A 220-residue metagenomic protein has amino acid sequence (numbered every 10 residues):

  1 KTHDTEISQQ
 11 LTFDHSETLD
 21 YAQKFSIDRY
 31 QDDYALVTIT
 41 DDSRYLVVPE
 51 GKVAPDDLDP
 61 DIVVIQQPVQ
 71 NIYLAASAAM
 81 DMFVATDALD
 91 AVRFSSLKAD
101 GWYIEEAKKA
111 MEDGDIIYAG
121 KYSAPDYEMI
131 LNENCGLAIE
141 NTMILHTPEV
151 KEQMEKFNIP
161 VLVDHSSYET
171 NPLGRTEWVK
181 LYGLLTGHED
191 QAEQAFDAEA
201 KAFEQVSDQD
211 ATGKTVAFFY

Functional and structural regions predicted by a protein language model:
K1, K24, K52, K98 (+7 more regions): Context-gated lysine
K1-M80, D190-A217: Bacterial Sec-exported substrate-binding components of ABC uptake systems
H3-D4, Q10-D14, D59, G101-E106 (+3 more regions): Generic detector of short, locally flexible boundary/turn motifs and exposed helical patches
A35-E133, L137-I144: A short, structured surface patch at a secondary-structure boundary
N71, D115, E128, N132-Y220: Extracytoplasmic substrate-binding proteins
